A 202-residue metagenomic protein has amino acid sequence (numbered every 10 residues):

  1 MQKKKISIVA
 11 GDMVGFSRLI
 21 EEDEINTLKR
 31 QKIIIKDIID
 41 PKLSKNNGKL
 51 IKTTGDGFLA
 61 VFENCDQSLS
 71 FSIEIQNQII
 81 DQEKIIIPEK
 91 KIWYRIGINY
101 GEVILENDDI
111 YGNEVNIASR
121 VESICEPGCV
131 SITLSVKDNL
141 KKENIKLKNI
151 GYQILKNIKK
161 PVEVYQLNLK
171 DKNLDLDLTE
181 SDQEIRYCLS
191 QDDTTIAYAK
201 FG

Functional and structural regions predicted by a protein language model:
M1, L167-I185: Intrinsically disordered or compositionally simple regulatory linkers and C-terminal tails in signal-transduction
M1-F71, Q78: Catalytic NTP-binding/metal-coordinating core of nucleotidyl cyclase/transferase enzymes
K5, W93, D193-T195: Beta-strand residues that line the small-molecule/cofactor-binding core of sensory signal-transduction domains
S7, P161-Y165, E184-R186, A197: Short beta-strand micro-motifs in enzyme catalytic cores
I34, N113-N116, E180, D193: Short, conserved clusters of charged catalytic residues that mark active-site and nucleotide-handling motifs
K49-T53, P88, L189: Short beta-strand
L59-N168: Catalytic beta-strand-to-alpha-helix segment of the class III nucleotidyl cyclase homology domain
L178-F201: N-terminal cap/lid segment of alpha/beta-hydrolase-fold proteins
